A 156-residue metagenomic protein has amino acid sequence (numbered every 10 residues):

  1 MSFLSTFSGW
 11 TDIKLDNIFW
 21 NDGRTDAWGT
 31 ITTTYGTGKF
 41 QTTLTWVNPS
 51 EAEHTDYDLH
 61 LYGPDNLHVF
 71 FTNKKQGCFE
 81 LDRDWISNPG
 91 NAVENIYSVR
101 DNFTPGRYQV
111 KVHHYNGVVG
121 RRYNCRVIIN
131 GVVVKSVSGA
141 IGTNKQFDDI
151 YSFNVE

Functional and structural regions predicted by a protein language model:
L4-F7: Helix-enriched interaction subdomains in cytosolic or periplasmic regions, typified by TIR/SEFIR signaling/NADase cores
G9-E156: Intrinsic-disorder/low-complexity signal
